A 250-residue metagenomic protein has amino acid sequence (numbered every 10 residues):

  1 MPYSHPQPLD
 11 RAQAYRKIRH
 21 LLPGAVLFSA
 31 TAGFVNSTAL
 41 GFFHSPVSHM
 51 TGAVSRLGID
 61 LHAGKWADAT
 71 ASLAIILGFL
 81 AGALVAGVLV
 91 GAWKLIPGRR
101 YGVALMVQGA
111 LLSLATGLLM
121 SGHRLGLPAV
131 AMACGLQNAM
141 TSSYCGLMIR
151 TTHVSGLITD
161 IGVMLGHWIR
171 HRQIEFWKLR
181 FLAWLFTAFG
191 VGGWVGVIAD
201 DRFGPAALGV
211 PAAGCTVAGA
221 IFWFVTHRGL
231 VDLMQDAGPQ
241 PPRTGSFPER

Functional and structural regions predicted by a protein language model:
P2-R250: Alpha-helical transmembrane segments of multi-pass membrane proteins
